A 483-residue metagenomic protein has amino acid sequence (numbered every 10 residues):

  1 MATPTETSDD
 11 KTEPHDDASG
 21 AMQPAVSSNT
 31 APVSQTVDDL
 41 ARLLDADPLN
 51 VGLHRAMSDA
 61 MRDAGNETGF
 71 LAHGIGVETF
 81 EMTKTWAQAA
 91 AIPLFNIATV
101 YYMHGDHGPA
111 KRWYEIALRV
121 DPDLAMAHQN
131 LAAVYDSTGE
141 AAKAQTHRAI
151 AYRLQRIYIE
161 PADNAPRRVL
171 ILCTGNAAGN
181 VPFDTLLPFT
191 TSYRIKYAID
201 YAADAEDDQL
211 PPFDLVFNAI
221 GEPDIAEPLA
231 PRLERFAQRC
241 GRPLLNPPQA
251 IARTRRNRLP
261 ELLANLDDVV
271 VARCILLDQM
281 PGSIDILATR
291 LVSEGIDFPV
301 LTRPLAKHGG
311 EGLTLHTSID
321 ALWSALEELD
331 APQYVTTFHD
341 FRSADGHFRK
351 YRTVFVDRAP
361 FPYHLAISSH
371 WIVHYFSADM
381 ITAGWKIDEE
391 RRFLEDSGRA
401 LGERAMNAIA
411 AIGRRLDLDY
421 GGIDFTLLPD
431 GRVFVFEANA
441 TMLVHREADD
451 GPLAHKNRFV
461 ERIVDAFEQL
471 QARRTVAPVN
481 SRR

Functional and structural regions predicted by a protein language model:
A144, R414-L418, L427-R483: C-terminal active-site "lid" helix and adjoining low-complexity regulatory extension at the edge of ATP-using catalytic
E160-R168, C173-I284, T289: Conserved N-proximal alpha/beta basic substrate-recognition cap immediately N-terminal to, or forming the N-lobe
L263-N265, A288-E311, D330-D345: ATP-grasp fold ATP-binding core
V271-C274, F298-S324: Glycine-rich phosphate-binding loop of ATP-grasp-fold ATP-dependent ligases
L313-A408, I412: Phosphate-binding site of ATP-dependent enzymes
